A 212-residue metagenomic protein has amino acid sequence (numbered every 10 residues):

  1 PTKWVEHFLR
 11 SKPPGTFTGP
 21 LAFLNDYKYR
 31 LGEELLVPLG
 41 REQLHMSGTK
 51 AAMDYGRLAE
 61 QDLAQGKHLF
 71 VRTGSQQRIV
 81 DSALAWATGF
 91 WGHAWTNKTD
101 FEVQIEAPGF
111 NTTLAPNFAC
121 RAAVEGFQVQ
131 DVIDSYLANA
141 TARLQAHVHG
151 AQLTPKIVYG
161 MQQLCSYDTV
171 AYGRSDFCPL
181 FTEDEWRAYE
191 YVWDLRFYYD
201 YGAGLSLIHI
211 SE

Functional and structural regions predicted by a protein language model:
P1-F70, G74-E212: Signature for phosphate-centric chemistry
